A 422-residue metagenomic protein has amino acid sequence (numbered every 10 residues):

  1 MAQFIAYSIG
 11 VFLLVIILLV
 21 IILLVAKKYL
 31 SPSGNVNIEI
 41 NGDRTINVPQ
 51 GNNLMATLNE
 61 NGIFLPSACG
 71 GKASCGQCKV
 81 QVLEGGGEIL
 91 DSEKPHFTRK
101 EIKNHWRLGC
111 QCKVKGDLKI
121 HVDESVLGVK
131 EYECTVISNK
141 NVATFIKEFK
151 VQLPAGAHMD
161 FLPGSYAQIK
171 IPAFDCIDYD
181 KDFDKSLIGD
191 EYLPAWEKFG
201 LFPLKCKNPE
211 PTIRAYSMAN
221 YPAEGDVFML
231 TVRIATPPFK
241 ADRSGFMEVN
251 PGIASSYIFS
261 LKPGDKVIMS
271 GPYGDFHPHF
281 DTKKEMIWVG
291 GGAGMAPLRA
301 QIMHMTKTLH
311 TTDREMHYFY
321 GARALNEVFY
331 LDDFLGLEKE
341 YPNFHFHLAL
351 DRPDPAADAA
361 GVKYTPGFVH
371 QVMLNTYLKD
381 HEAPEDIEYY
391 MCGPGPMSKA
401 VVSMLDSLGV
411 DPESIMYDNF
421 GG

Functional and structural regions predicted by a protein language model:
A2-G71, V82-K103, K307, T312-G422: Reductase modules of NAD(P)H-dependent flavoproteins
L18-V25, P95-Q152, A157, I177: Fe-S ferredoxin-like electron-transfer domains and their immediately adjacent linker/connector regions across
P66-G76, G109-K113: Cysteine-centered iron-sulfur cluster-binding motifs in ferredoxin-type domains/subunits of redox enzymes
S125-C134, C206-R214, V328: Short coil-to-beta-strand transition motifs
I137-P263, R323, A349-P353: Ferredoxin-reductase
Y257, S270-K284: A short, basic/flexible loop-to-alpha-helix module at the beginning of a structural domain
